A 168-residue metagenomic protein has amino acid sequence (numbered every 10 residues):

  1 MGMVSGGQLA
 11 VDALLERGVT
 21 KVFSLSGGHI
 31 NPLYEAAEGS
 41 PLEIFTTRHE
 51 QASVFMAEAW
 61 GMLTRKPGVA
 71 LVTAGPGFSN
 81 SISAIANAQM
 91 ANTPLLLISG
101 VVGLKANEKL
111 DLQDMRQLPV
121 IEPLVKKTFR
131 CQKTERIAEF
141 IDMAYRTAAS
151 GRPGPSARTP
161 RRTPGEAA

Functional and structural regions predicted by a protein language model:
M1-A168: N-terminal alpha/beta PP-like core and its mobile active-site loop of ThDP/TPP-dependent enzymes
